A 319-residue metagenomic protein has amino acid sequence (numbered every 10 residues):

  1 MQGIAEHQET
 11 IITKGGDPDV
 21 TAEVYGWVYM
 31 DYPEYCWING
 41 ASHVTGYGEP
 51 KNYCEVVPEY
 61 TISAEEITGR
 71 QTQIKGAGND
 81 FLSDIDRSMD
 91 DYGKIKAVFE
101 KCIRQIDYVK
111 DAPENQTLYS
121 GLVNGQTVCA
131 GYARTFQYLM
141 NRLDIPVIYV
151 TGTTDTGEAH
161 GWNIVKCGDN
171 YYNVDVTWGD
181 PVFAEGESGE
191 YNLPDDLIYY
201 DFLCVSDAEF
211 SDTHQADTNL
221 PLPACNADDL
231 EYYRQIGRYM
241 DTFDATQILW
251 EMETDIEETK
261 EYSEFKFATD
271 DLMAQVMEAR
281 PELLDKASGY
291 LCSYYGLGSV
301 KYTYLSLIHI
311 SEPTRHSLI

Functional and structural regions predicted by a protein language model:
I4-E9, P58-Y60, Q73-D84: Acidic/histidine-rich, surface-exposed loop or edge segments in extracytoplasmic proteins
I4-V57: Structured beta-strand-rich cores of soluble
A41-R70, D107, S311: Short glycine/threonine-rich beta-strand-turn micro-motifs
E66-G121: Secondary-structure boundary elements
N124-V128, Y132: Secondary-structure capping and boundary motifs in well-ordered enzyme cores
G131-A208: Hydrophobic/aromatic-rich core segments of domains that either
N192-T303: Low-complexity, Gly/Ser/Thr/Pro-rich intrinsically disordered linker/tail segments
L305-I319: Residue-level detector of conserved catalytic or cofactor/ligand-binding positions in enzyme active sites
